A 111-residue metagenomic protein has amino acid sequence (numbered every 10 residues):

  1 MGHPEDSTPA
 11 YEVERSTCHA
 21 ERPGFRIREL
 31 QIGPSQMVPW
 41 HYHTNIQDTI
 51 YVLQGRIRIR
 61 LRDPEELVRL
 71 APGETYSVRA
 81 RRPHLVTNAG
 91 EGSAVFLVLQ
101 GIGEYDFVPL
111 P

Functional and structural regions predicted by a protein language model:
M1-L30, P39-W40, P109-P111: A short, N-terminal "cap"/entry segment at the start of jelly-roll beta-barrel domains of the cupin/DSBH fold
C18-R26, Q36-Y51, D63-P64: A short beta-loop-beta micro-motif enriched in histidine and acidic residues
R26, R58-R60, L85, V95: General beta-strand recognition
I32-G33, T44-I59, L99-G101: Short, conserved beta-strand element in jelly-roll/cupin
M37, T49, T75-S77, P83: Residue-level marker of beta-strand positions
P64-A80: Short acidic-glycine-tyrosine-enriched beta hairpin
A80-D106: Ligand-binding loop in jelly-roll beta-barrel domains
